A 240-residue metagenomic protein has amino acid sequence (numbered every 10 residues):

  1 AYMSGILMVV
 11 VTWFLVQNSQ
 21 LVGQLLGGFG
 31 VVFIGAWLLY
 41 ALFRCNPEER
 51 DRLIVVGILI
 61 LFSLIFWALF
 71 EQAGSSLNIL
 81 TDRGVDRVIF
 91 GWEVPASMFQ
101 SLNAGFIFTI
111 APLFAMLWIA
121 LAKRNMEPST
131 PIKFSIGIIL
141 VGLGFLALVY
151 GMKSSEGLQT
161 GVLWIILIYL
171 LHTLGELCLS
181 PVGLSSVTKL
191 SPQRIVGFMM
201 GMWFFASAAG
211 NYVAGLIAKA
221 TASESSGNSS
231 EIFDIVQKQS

Functional and structural regions predicted by a protein language model:
A1-N78, R83-V88, F114, W118-R124: Intracellular loop-helix junctions on the cytosolic face of multi-pass helical membrane proteins
V55, L59-S63, W67-A68, A96-L102 (+1 more regions): Membrane-embedded alpha-helical bundles of multi-pass transporters/translocases, especially carrier/permease families
